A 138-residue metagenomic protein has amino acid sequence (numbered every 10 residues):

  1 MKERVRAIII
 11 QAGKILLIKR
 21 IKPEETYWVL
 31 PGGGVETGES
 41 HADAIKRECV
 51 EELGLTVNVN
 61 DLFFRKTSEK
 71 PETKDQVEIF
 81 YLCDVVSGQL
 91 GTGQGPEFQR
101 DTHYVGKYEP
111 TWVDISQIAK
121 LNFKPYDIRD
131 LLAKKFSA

Functional and structural regions predicted by a protein language model:
M1-I15: Conserved N-terminal beta-strand and adjoining loop/helix that marks the start of the Nudix/MutT-like hydrolase domain
A7, L62, Y81-C83: A structural signal for short, well-ordered beta-strand segments
I9-I10, L17, C83, W112: Conserved hydrophobic "DFG−1" position in protein kinase catalytic cores
Q11-E51: Conserved Nudix-box catalytic region and its N-terminal flanking loop in Nudix hydrolases and closely related
P23-T26, V57, D75: A conserved beta-turn-beta hairpin within the catalytic core of GNAT-like acetyltransferases that forms part
E25-W28, G93-A138: Nudix hydrolase/Nudix homology domain
T56-F64: A short coil-to-beta-strand element that immediately follows conserved catalytic motifs
E69-G95, T111, S116, L131-L132: Active-site-adjacent beta-strand/loop module that shapes the phosphate/pyrophosphate-binding cleft
